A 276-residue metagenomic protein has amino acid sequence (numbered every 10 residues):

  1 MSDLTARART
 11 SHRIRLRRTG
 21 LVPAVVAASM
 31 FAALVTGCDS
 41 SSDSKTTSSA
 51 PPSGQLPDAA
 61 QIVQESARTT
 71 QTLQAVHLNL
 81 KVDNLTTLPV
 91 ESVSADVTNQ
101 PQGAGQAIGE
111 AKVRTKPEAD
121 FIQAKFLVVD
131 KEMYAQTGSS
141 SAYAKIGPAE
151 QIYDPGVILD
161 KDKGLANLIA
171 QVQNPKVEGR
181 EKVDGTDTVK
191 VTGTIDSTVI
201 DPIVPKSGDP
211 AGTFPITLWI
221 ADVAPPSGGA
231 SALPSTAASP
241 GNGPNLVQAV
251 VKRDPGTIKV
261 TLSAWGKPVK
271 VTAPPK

Functional and structural regions predicted by a protein language model:
S2-A6, R15, G20, L34 (+1 more regions): Subset-of-secretome marker
T10: Compact interaction modules built on cysteine/histidine frameworks
A24-L34: Bacterial N-terminal signal peptides
